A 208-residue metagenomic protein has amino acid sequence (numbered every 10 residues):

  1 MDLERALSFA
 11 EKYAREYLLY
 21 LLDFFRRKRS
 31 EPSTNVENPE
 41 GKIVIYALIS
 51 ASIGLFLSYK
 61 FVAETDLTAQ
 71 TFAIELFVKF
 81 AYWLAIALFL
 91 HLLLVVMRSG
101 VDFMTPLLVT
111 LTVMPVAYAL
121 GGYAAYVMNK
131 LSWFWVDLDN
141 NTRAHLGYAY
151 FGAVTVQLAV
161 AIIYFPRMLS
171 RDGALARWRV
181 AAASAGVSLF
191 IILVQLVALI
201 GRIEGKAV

Functional and structural regions predicted by a protein language model:
M1-E4: Short, intrinsically disordered terminal tails adjacent to the first/last structured region
A6-V109, M114: Selected alpha-helical membrane-embedding segments in polytopic membrane proteins
F61-F72, W133-T142, R202-V208: Membrane-interface interhelical loops and short amphipathic "cap" helices that link adjacent transmembrane segments
H91-R202: Hydrophobic alpha-helical transmembrane segments and adjacent short intramembrane/lumenal linkers of inner/organellar
